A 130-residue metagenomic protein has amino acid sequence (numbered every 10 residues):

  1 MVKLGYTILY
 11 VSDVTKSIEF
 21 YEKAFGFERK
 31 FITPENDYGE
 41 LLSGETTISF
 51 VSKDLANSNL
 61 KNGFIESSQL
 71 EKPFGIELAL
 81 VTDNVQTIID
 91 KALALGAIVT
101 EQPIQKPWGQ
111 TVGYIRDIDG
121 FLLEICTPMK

Functional and structural regions predicted by a protein language model:
M1-I8, E28-D83, I89-R116, T127-K130: Vicinal oxygen chelate
T7-V11, K16: Long, hydrophobic N-terminal alpha-helical segment
V14, V85-Q86: Residues at or immediately preceding the N-termini of alpha-helices
S17-E22, A92, G120: Conserved active-site tyrosine of GNAT-family acetyltransferases
